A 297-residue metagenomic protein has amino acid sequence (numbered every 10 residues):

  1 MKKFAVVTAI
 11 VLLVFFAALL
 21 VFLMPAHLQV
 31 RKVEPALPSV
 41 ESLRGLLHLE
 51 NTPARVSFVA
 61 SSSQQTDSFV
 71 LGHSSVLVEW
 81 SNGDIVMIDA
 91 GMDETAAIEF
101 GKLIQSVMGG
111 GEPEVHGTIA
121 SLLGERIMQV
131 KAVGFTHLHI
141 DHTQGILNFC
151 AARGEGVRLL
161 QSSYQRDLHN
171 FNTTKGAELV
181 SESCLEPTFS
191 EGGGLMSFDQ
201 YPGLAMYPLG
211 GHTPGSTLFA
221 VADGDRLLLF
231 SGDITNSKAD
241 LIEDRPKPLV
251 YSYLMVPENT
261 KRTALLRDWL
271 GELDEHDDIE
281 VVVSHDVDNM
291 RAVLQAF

Functional and structural regions predicted by a protein language model:
F4-M87, G91-V107, D268-W269, E275-H276 (+1 more regions): Zn-dependent metallo-beta-lactamase
A5, E99-F100, G145-N148, T173 (+3 more regions): Short amphipathic alpha-helical segments
A36-H48, H116-M128, G156-P208, M255-D278 (+1 more regions): Metallo-beta-lactamase
V78-N82, F219-G224: Active-site beta-strand termini and strand-to-loop segments that position acidic
M87-A90, K131-H139, L160-S162, P208-G211 (+4 more regions): Active-site neighborhood of phospho(di)ester-bond hydrolases with catalytic His/Asp-centered motifs
T95, L138-Q144, D167, T213-T217 (+2 more regions): Active-site environment of divalent metal-dependent phosphoester hydrolases
I98, K102-L160: Active-site metal-binding motif and surrounding structural segment of the metallo-beta-lactamase
M108-G124, R226-F297: Cap/insert and terminal regions of metallo-dependent hydrolase folds
